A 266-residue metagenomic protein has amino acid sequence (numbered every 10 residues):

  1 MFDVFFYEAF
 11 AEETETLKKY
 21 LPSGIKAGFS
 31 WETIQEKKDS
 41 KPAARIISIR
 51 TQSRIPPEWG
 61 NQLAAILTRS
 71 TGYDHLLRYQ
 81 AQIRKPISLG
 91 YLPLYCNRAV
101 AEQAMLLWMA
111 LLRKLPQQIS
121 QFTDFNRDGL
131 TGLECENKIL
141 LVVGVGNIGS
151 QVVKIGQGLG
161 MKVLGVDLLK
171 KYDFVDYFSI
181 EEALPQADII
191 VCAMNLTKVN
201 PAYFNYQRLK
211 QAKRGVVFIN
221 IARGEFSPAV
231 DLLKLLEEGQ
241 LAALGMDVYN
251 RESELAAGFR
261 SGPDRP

Functional and structural regions predicted by a protein language model:
M1, E136-I139, Y206, G215: Phosphate-coordination loops involved in phosphoryl transfer and adenosine-cofactor binding
M1-A44: N-terminal glycine-/charge-rich "phosphate-binding" loop or analogous flexible N-terminal tail
S30-P42, P56-P57, Y172-Q186: Short acidic low-complexity segments
S40-I46, N61-A64, P185-I190, K213-V216: Short acidic/histidine-rich motifs immediately flanking catalytic phosphotransfer sites in two-component signaling
R45-I119: Phosphate/diphosphate ligand-binding glycine-rich loop within oxidoreductases
N61-A65, R84-S88, M161, R214-V216 (+1 more regions): A short helix->loop->beta-strand "cap" motif at the edges of active sites that frequently abuts
Q117-Q151: Glycine-rich NAD(P)-binding loop of Rossmann-like domains
L169-R265: Rossmann-like adenosine-cofactor binding region
